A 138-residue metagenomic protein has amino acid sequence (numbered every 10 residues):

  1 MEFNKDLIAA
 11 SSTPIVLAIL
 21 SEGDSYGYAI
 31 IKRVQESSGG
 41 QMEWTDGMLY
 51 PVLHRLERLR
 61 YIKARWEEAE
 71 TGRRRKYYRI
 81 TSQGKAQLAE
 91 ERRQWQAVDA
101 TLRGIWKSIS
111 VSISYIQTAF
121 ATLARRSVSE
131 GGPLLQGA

Functional and structural regions predicted by a protein language model:
M1-E2, A124: Absolute protein N-terminus
E2-D6, W66-E67: Short beta-strand/turn micro-motifs at beta-sheet edges
N4-M48: N-terminal helix-turn-helix DNA-binding core of bacterial DNA-binding proteins
L49-L56: Basic amphipathic alpha-helical segments that dock to polyanions
E57-R74, R79: Beta-hairpin "wing" of winged helix-turn-helix
I80-G84: Accessory beta->alpha helical hairpin/"wing" motif in late/C-terminal subdomains of nucleic-acid enzymes
A86-A138: Amphipathic alpha-helical dimerization/coiled-coil segments that flank or bridge DNA-binding/regulatory modules
